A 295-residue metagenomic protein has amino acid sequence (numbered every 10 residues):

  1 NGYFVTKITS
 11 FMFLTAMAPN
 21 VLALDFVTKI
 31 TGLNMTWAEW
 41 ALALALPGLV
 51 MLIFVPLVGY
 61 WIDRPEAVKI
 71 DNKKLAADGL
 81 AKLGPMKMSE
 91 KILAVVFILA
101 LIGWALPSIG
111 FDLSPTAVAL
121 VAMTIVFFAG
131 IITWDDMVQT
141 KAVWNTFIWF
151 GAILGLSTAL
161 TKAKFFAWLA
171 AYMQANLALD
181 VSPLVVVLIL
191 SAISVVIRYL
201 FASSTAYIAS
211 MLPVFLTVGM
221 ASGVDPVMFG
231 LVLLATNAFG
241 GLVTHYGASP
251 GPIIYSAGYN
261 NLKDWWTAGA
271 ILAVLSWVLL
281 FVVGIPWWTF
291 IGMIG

Functional and structural regions predicted by a protein language model:
N1-V5, F11-L22, F26-G84, I92 (+1 more regions): Juxtamembrane and boundary regions of transmembrane helices in multi-pass small-molecule transporters and channels
T6-I8, A77-K82, N145-L160, P213-G223 (+1 more regions): Small-residue-rich segments of transmembrane alpha-helices in multi-pass membrane proteins, especially helix faces
T9-P19, S114, A159-F166, I197-S210 (+1 more regions): Short helix-coil transition sites and intra-membrane helix breaks within transmembrane domains of multi-pass
L44-G48, G84-L93, L113-V118, V138-L154 (+1 more regions): Helical membrane-embedded segments and adjacent short helical loop/helix-boundary regions of multi-pass membrane
L57-W61, M86-K91, L99-K141: Flexible hinge motifs at transmembrane-helix junctions and intramembrane kinks/re-entrant loops in multi-pass membrane
A100-G103, I153-A171, G223, V227 (+1 more regions): Hydrophobic alpha-helical transmembrane segments in multi-pass integral membrane proteins
D136-A170, V181-V196, L200: Core transmembrane alpha-helical segments of multi-pass membrane transporters/permeases
L179-S222, P226, L233-L234: Hydrophobic alpha-helical transmembrane segments of multi-pass integral membrane proteins, predominantly secondary
